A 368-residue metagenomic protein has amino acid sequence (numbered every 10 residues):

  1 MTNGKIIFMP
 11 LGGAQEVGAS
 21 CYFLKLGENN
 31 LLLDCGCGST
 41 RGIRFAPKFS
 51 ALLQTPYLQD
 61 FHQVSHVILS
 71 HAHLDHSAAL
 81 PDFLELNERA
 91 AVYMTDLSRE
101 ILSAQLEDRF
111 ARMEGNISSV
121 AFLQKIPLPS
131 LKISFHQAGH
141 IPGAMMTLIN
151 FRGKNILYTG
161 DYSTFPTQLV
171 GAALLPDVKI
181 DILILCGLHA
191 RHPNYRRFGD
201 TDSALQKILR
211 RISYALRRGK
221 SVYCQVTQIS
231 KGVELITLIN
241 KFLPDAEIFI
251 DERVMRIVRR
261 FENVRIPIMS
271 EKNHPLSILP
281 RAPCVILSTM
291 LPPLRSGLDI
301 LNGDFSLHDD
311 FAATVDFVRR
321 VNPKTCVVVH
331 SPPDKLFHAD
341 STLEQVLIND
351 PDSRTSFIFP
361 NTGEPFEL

Functional and structural regions predicted by a protein language model:
T2-I68, H73-S230, K241: His/Asp/Glu-rich metal-coordinating catalytic cores of metallo-dependent phosphodiesterases/hydrolases acting on
I6-M9, Q15-E16, D34, F317 (+2 more regions): Extended recognition/assembly regions associated with phosphoester-bond processing machinery
C21, I182, G219-Y223, E247 (+3 more regions): Residue-level preference for the first positions of well-ordered beta-strands
A79-F83, V170-A172, E234-L238, A313-F317 (+1 more regions): A short acidic, amphipathic alpha-helical/loop segment
P129-Q137, R260-P267, V315-F317: Short, surface-exposed amphipathic charged segments that create phosphate/polyanion-binding patches used for binding
G139-I141, R253-N302: A contiguous, basic/glycine-rich beta-loop/short-helix subdomain that forms a polymer-engagement track
Y195-I266, I278, T325-L368: Binuclear metal-ion centers of metallo-dependent hydrolases, dominated by the metallo-beta-lactamase
I208-S213, S277, S306-R320: A short, acidic, amphipathic alpha-helical segment used as a generic capping/interface helix at domain edges
